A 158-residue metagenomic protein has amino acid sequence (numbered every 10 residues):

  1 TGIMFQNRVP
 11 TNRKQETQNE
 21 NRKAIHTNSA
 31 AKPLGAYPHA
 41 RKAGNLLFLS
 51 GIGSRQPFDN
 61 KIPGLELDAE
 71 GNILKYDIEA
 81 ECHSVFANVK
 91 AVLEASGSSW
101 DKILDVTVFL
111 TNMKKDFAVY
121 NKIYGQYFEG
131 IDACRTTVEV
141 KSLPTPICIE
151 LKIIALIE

Functional and structural regions predicted by a protein language model:
F5, N19-E158: Short, polar/acidic, helix-capping and beta-turn segments at strand->helix junctions that line the mouths
Q6, P10, K14-T17: Short, basic, low-complexity termini and linkers enriched in Ser/Thr/Gly/Pro that act as targeting/leader peptides
